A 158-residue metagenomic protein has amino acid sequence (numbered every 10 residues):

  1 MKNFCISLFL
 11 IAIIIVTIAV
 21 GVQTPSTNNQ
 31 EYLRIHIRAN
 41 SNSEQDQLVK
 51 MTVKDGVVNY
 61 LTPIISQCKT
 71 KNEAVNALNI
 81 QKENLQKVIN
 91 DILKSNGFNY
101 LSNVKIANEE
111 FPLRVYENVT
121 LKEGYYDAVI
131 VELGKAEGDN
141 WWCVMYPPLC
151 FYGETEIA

Functional and structural regions predicted by a protein language model:
C5-G21: Hydrophobic membrane-insertion alpha-helices, especially the h-region of bacterial N-terminal signal peptides
I18-Y32: Aromatic-capped interface at the extracytoplasmic side of an N-terminal signal-anchor transmembrane helix
Y32-R38, L101-K105, A128-E132, W142-V144: Soluble periplasmic/extracytoplasmic beta-strand elements of cell-envelope proteins
H36-Q67: Short extracytoplasmic
R38-N42, A107-E109, G134-A136, Y146-L149: Solvent-exposed coil/turn segments that connect beta secondary-structure elements in extracytoplasmic/periplasmic
G56-C68, N84, V88-N96, L149-Y152: Structured segments of extracytoplasmic/periplasmic soluble domains in secreted or envelope-associated proteins
K71-L113: Amphipathic, coiled-coil-like alpha-helical scaffolding segments used for oligomerization/assembly
V119-A158: Soluble extracytoplasmic domains of inner/organellar membrane proteins
